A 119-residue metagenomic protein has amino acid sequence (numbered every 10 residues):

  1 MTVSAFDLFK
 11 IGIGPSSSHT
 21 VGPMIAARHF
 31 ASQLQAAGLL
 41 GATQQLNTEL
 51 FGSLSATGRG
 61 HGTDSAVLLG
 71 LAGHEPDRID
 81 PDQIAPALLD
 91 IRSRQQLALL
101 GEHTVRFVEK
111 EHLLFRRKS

Functional and structural regions predicted by a protein language model:
M1-S119: Fe-S-dependent hydro-lyases/dehydratases of central metabolism
